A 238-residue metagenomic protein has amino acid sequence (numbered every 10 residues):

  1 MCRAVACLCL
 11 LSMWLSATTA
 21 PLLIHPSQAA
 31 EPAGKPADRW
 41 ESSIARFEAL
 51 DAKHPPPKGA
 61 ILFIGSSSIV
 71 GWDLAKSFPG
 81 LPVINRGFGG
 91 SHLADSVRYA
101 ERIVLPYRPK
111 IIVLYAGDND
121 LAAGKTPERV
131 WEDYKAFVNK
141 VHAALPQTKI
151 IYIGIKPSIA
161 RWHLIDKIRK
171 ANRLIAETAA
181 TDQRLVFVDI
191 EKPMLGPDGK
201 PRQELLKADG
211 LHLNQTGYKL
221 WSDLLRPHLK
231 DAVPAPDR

Functional and structural regions predicted by a protein language model:
M1-L62, L74-S77, T181, D231-R238: N-terminal secretory targeting modules
M13, K156-R238: Catalytic His-Asp segment of secreted/periplasmic serine-dependent ester chemistry enzymes
E41-I44, L93, V97-E101, P127 (+5 more regions): Extracytoplasmic/secreted envelope proteins and their assembly/folding machinery, especially bacterial periplasmic
A49-I61, Y99-L105, N139-H142: Short amphipathic alpha-helices and their capping/turn segments at secondary-structure boundaries
L62-I64, I84: Conserved beta-strand elements of the Class I
I69-I84, L93-W131, K135, I151 (+1 more regions): Oxyanion-hole/transition-state-stabilizing segment in secreted/luminal serine hydrolases and related acyltransferases
E101, L105-R108, G117, N139-P146 (+5 more regions): Sec-exported extracytoplasmic/periplasmic mature domains
W131-I153, K170-L185: Charged, glycine-enriched surface loops/patches that mediate electrostatic binding to polyanionic ligands
